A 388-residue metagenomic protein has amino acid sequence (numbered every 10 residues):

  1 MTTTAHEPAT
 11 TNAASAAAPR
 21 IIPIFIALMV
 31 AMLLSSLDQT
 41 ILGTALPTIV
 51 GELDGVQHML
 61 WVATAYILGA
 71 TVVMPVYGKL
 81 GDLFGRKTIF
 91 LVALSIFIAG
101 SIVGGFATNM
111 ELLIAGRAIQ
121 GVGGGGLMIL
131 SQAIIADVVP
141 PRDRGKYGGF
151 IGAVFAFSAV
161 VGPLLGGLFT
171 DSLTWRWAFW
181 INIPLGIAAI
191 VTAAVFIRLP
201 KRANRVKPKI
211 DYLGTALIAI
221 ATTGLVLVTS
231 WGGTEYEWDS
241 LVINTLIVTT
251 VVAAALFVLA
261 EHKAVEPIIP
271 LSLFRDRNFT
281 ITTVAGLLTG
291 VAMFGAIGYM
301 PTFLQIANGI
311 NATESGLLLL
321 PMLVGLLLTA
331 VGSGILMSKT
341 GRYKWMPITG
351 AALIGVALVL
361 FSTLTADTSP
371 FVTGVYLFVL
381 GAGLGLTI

Functional and structural regions predicted by a protein language model:
M1-L37, D82, A264: Cytosolic juxtamembrane N-terminal segment immediately preceding the first transmembrane helix of multi-pass
A13-A18, I190-A219, T234, H262-R277 (+1 more regions): Flexible interhelical linker loops that connect adjacent transmembrane helices in multi-pass membrane transporters
P23, H58, D143-F150, R342: Cytoplasmic loop-to-transmembrane helix junctions
I24-L37, L42-T44, L60-A65, S95 (+3 more regions): 12-transmembrane solute porter fold
T44, M74-I218, W231, L241 (+6 more regions): Helix-loop-helix hairpins in multi-pass membrane proteins, especially solute transporters
P47, G78-K79, Q132-A133, G166-G167 (+3 more regions): Small-residue-mediated transmembrane helix hinge/kink sites in multi-pass secondary transporters
E52-L53, L83, I134-V139, S172 (+3 more regions): Helix-to-coil boundary motifs at intracellular loop junctions of multi-pass secondary transporters
I102-V103, L164, L168, T223 (+4 more regions): Alpha-helical transmembrane segments of multipass membrane proteins
